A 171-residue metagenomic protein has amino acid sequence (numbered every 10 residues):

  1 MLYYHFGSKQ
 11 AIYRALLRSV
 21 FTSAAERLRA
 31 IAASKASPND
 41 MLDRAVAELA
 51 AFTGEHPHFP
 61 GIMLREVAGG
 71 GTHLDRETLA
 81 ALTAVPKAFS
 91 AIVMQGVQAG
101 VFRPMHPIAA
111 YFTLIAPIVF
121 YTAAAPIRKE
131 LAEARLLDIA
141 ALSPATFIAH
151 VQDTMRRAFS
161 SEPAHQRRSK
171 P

Functional and structural regions predicted by a protein language model:
M1: Residues in the helix-turn-helix
Y4, A11-S34, D40, R44-A51 (+3 more regions): Alpha-helical structural segments
F6, I31-A32, G71-D75, L136-A141: A short, mixed-charge helix-start or loop-turn motif at secondary-structure junctions
R14, R18, A51, G61 (+3 more regions): Generic alpha-helical structural context detector
R29-G61, P107-L114, A145-I148, A164: Hydrophobic alpha-helical connector segments
D40, R76-A81, V97-T113, K170: All-alpha amphipathic helical-bundle segments outside canonical DNA-binding/catalytic cores that form hydrophobic
E48-E55, T83-A99, R103, P117-P171: C-terminal peripheral helix-coil segments that are non-catalytic and often amphipathic
G54-R76, A125-E133: Amphipathic alpha-helical segments used for helix-helix packing
